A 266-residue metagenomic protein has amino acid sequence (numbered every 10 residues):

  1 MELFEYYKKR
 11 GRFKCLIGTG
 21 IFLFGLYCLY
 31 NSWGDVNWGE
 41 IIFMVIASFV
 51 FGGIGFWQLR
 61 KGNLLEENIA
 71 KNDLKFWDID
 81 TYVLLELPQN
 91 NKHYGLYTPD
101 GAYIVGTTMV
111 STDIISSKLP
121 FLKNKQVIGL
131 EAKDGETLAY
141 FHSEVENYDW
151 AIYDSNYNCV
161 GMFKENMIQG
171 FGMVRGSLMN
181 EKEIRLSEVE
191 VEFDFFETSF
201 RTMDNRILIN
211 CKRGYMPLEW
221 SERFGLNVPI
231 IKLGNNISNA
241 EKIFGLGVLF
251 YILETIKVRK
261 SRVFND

Functional and structural regions predicted by a protein language model:
M1-Q126, F171-R175, N180-D266: Low-complexity or membrane-interfacial segments used for flexible interactions
I115-E144: Structured, soluble extracytoplasmic/luminal domains of envelope-associated proteins
K133-K182: Non-cytosolic head/periplasmic domains of membrane-anchored proteins
